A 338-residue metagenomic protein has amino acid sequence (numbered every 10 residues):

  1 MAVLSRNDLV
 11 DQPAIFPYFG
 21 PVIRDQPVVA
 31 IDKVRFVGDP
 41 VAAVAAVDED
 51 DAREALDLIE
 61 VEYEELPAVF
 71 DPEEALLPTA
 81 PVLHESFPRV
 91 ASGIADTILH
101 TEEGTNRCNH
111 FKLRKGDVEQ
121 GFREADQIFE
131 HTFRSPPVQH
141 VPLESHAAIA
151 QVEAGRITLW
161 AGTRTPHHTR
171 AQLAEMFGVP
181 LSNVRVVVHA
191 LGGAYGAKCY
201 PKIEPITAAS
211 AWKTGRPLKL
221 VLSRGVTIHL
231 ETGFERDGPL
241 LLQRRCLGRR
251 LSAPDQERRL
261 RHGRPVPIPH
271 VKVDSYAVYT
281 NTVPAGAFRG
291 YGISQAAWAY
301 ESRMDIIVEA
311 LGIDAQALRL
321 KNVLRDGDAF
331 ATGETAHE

Functional and structural regions predicted by a protein language model:
M1-E102, I128-H131, K213, F234: Flexible, low-hydrophobicity surface segments
M1-N7, A42-Y63, A147-T214, R244 (+4 more regions): Alpha-helical support elements that line or immediately flank enzyme active sites and cofactor-binding pockets
D8-Q12, E73-A75, R224-L230, L320-G327: A glycine-rich phosphate-binding loop feature that marks nucleotide/adenosyl-phosphate handling sites
P13-F16, R123-V138, L220-I228: Short Pro/Gly-enriched beta-strand edge/turn motifs at strand-loop
I31, E144-I149: Short glycine-rich loop/turn motifs
G38-P40, V187-A190, L222-L230: Cysteine-centered functional microenvironments
D51-L77, S92, T105-L113, H131 (+3 more regions): Gly/Pro-rich active-site capping loops and adjacent beta-alpha segments that organize cofactor/substrate pockets
V118, F122-E130, R134-Q139, L320-E338: Accessory "access/gating" subregions that flank catalytic or transport cores
